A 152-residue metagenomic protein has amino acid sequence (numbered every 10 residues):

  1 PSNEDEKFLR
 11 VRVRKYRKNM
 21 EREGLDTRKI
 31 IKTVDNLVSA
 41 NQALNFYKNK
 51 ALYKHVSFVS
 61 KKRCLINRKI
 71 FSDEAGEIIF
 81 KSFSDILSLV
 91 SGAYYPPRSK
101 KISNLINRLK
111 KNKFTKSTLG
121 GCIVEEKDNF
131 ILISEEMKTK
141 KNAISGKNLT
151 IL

Functional and structural regions predicted by a protein language model:
P1-V34, I66-N67: Catalytic subdomain that performs nucleotidyl-dependent activation
E23, K32-L152: AMP-forming adenylation/ATP pyrophosphatase catalytic core
